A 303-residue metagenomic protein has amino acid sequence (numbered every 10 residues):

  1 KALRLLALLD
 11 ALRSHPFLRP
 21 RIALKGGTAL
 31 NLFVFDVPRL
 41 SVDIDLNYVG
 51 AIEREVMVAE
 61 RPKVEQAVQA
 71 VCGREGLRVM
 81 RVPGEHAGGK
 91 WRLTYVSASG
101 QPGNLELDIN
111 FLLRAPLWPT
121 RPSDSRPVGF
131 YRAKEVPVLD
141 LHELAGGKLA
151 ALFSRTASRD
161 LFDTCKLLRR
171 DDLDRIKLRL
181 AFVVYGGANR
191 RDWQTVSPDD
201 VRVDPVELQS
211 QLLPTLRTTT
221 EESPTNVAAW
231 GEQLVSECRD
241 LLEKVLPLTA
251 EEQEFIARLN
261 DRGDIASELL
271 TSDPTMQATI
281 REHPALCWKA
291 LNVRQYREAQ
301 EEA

Functional and structural regions predicted by a protein language model:
K1-I22, L32-I44, Y48-A303: Structured mid-to-C-terminal alpha-helical surface segments
G27: Active-site glycine-centered loops adjacent to acidic/histidine catalytic or metal-binding residues that shape
